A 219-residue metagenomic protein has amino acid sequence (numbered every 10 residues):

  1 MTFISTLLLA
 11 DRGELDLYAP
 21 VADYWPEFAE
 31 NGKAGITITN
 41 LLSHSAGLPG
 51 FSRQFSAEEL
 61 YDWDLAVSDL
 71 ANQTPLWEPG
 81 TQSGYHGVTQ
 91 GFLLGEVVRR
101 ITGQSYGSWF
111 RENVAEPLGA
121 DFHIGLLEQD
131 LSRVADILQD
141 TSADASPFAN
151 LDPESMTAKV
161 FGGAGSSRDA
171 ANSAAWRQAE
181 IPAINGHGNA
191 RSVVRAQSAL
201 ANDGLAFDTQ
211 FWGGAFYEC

Functional and structural regions predicted by a protein language model:
M1-F3, G35-I38, G87-G91, A174 (+1 more regions): Short alpha-helical patches at coil-to-helix transitions and adjacent helical residues in well-structured domains
M1-Y18, L94-R99, A196: Active-site SXXK
D11-P49, R53, N72, R100-S146: Active-site helix/loop module of the DD-peptidase/beta-lactamase fold, centered on the serine-lysine SxxK catalytic
T39-S43, S68, R195-S198, E218: Generic alpha-helical structural context detector
G50-R133, A174, Q178-G188: Catalytic-site signature segments of enzymes, centered on catalytic residues
E128-C219: Penicillin-binding protein/beta-lactamase superfamily catalytic region
